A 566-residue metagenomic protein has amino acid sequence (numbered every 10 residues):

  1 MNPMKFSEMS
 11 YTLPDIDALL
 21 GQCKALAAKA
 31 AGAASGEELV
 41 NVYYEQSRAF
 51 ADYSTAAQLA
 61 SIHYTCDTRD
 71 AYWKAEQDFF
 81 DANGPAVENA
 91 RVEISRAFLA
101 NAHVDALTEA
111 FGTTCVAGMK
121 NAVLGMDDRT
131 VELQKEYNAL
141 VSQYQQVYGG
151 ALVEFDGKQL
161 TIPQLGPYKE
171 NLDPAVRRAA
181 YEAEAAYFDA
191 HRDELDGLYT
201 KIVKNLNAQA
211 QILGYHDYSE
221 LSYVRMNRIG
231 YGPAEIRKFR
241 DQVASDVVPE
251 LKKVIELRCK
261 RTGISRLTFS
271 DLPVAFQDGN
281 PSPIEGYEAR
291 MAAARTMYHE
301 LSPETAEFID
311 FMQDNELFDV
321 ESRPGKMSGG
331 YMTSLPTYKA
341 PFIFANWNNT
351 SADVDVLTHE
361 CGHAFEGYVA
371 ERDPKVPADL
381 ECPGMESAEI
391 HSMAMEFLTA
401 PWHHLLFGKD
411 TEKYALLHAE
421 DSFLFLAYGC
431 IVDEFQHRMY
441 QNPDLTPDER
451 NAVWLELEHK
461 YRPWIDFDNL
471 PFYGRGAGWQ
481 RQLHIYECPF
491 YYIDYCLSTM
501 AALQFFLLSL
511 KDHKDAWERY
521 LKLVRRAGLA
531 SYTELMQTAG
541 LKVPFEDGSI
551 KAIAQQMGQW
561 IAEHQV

Functional and structural regions predicted by a protein language model:
M1-P281: A well-structured
T113, G118-K120, G230, E321 (+6 more regions): C-terminal, non-catalytic "cap/extension" segments appended to globular domains
G125-M126, E184-H191, Y231-R237, L272-P283 (+4 more regions): Glycine- and acidic
Y199-H216, V254-R258, G362-R372, M393-D410: Long, well-ordered alpha-helical segments
P233-A234, L257, R261, L301-E304 (+4 more regions): Inter-helical turn/loop segments and adjacent helix faces that build the functional surface of alpha-helical bundle
S245-D246, A370-E371, C382-D410, A419 (+2 more regions): Post-HExxH zinc-binding segment in Zn-dependent metallohydrolases
Q277-T337, T350-S351: Auxiliary, metal-adjacent structural segments of Zn-dependent hydrolase domains
A345-E371, S392-M393, F397, F435 (+1 more regions): Active-site recognition of the HExxH zinc-binding catalytic motif
